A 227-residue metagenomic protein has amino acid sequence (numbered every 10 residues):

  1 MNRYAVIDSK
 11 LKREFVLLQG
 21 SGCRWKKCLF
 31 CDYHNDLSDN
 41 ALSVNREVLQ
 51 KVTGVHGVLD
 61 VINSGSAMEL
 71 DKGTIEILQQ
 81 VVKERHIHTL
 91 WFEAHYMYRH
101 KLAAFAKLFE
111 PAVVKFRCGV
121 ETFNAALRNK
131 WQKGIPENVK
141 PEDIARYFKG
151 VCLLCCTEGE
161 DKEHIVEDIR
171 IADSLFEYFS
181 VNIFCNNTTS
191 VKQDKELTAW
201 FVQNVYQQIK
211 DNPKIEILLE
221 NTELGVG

Functional and structural regions predicted by a protein language model:
M1-L37, H56-N63: N-terminal pre-triad scaffold of radical SAM enzymes
R3-I7, K27-F30, K214-G227: N-terminal pre-core extensions flanking Radical SAM catalytic domains
W25-K27, S38-D39, M68-L70, N124-L127 (+3 more regions): Short catalytic/ligand-binding loop motif for oxyanion handling, primarily in non-cytosolic enzymes, centered on
Y33-V48, V55-K72, V82-H100, V113-N138 (+2 more regions): Core AdoMet radical
T53-H56, R85, F109, F176 (+1 more regions): A structural signal for short coil/turn segments at secondary-structure junctions
L70-Q79, R99-F109, K162-I165: Distinct, well-ordered alpha-helical segments
K83-H86, K107-P111, A145-R146, D173-L175: Short, conserved loop/helix-junction motifs that constitute active-site signature segments in enzyme catalytic cores
I135-L197, F201-G225: Conserved C-terminal portion of the radical SAM core fold that forms the substrate/S-adenosylmethionine-binding
